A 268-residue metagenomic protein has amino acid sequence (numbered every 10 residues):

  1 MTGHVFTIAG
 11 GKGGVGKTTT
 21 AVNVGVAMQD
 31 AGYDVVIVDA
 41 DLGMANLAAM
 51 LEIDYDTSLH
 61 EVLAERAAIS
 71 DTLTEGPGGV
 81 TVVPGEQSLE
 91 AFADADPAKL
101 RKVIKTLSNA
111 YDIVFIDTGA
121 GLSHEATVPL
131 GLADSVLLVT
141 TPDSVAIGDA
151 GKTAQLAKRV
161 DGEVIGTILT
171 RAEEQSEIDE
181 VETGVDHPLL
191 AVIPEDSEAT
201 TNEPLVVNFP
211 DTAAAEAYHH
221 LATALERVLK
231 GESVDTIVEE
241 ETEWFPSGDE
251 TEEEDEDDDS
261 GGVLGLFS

Functional and structural regions predicted by a protein language model:
M1-Y33, G43, I53, V62 (+2 more regions): Haloarchaeal acidic low-complexity proteome signature biased toward cell-envelope/secretome components but also
T2-H4, A31-D34, P77-G79, A110-Y111 (+2 more regions): Short coil/turn connectors at secondary-structure junctions
F6, V38, T81-V83, L137 (+2 more regions): Hydrophobic/aromatic beta-strand patches that form the interior of the parallel beta-sheet core in alpha/beta enzyme
G10, A40-N109, T201-P204: P-loop/Walker-type NTP enzyme "switch/lid" segment
G10, K17, A40, S135 (+1 more regions): Short, conserved catalytic or interaction motifs in soluble domains
G43, Y55, E65, D96-L100 (+5 more regions): Helical mechanochemical/support elements of P-loop NTPase systems and associated helical scaffolds
N109, I113-T201: Conserved catalytic-core segment of NTP-binding enzymes
R159-S268: C-terminal lobe/tail of nucleotide-utilizing enzymes
